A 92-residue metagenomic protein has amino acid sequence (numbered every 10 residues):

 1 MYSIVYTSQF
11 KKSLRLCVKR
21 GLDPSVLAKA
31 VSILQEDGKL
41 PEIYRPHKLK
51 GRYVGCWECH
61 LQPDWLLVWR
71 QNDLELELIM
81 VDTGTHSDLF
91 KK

Functional and structural regions predicted by a protein language model:
S3, Q9-S25, K29, L61-L66 (+1 more regions): Enriched for short, Lys/Arg-rich terminal
I33-H60: A short, surface-exposed loop/turn module that caps and links secondary-structure elements
